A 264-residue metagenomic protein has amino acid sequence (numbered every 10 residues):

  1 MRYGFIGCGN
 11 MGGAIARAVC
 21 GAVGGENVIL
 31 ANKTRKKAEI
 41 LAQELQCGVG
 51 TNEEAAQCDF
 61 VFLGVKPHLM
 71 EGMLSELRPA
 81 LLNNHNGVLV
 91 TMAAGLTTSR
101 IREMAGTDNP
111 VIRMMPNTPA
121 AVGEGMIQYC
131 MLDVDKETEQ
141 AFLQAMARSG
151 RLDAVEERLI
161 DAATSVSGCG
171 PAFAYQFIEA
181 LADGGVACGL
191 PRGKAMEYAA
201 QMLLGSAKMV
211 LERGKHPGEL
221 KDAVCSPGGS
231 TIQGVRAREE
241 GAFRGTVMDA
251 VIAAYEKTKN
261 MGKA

Functional and structural regions predicted by a protein language model:
M1-Y3: Extreme N-terminal starter segment of soluble prokaryotic enzymes
C8-G9: Glycine-rich Rossmann-fold phosphate-binding loop(s) that bind the pyrophosphate of adenine dinucleotide cofactors
I15, R35, I40, L45 (+1 more regions): Rossmann-like NAD(P)(H) cofactor-binding subdomain of soluble oxidoreductases
A22-A42: NAD(P)-binding Rossmann-fold cofactor-contacting core
G48-E53, D153-V155: Short acidic-hydrophobic, aromatic-tinged amphipathic segments that line or gate anion-handling sites
R100-P110, M126-A163, Y175-E212: Internal alpha-helical scaffold of NAD(P)-dependent oxidoreductase catalytic cores
A200-A264: NAD(P)-dependent Rossmann-like dehydrogenase/reductase catalytic/cofactor-binding core
